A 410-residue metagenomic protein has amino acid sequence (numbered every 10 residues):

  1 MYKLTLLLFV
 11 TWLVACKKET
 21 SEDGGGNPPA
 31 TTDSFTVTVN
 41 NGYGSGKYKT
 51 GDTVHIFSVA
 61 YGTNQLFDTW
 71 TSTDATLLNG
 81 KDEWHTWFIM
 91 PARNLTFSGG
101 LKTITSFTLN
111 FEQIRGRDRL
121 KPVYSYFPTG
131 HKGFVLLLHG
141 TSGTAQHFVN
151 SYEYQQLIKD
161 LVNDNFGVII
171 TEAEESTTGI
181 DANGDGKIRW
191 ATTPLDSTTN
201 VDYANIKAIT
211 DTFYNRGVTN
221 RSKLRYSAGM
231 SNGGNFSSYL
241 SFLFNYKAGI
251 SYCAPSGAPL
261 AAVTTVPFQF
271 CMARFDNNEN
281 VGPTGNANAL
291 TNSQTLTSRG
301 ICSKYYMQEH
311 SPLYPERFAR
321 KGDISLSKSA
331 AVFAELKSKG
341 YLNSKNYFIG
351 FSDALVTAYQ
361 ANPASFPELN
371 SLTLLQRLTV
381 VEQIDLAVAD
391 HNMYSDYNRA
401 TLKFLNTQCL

Functional and structural regions predicted by a protein language model:
W12-A15: C-terminal motif of bacterial Sec signal peptides marking the signal peptidase cleavage site
T20-T103: Secondary-structure capping and domain/repeat boundary segments
K102-G130: N-terminal cap/lid segment of alpha/beta-hydrolase-fold proteins
H131-T141: Short beta-strand element of the alpha/beta-hydrolase
D181-V218: Alpha/beta-hydrolase active-site loop
R216-V266: Primarily recognizes the serine-hydrolase "nucleophile elbow" in alpha/beta-hydrolase and SGNH/GDSL folds
K247-S338: The feature captures the conserved acid-bearing segment of alpha/beta-hydrolase catalytic domains
S298-L410: C-terminal catalytic histidine-bearing segment of alpha/beta-hydrolase fold enzymes
